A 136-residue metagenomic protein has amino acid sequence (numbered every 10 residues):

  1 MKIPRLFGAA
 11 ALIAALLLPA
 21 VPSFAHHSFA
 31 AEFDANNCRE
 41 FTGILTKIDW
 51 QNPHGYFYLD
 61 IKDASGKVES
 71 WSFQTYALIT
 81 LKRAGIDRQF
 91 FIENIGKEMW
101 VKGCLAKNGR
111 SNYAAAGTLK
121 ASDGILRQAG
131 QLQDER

Functional and structural regions predicted by a protein language model:
M1-A11: Bacterial N-terminal signal peptides that target proteins for export
A9-A20: Bacterial N-terminal signal peptides
V21-A25: Sec/Tat signal peptide C-region and signal peptidase I cleavage site
G43-L45: Conserved hydrophobic positions within beta-strands
Q51-K62: Short aromatic-glycine-enriched beta-strand elements
S70-R88: Beta-strand/loop nucleic-acid-binding surfaces
K82-V101: Short nucleic-acid-contacting surface segments enriched for D/E, G, S/T with interspersed K/R
C104-Q133: OB-fold/S1-family single-stranded nucleic acid-binding modules
